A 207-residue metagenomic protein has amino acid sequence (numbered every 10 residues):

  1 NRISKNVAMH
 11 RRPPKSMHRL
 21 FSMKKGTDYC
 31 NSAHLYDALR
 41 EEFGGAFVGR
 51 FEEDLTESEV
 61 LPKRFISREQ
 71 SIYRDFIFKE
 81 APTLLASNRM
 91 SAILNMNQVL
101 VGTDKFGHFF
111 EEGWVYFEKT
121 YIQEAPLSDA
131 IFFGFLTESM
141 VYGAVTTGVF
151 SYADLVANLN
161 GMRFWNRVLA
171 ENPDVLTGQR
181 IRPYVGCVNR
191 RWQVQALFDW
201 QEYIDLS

Functional and structural regions predicted by a protein language model:
N1-F132, Y142, T146-L155, L159-S207: Intrinsically disordered, low-complexity, mixed-charge
G134-E138: Alpha-helical transmembrane segments of multi-pass membrane proteins
